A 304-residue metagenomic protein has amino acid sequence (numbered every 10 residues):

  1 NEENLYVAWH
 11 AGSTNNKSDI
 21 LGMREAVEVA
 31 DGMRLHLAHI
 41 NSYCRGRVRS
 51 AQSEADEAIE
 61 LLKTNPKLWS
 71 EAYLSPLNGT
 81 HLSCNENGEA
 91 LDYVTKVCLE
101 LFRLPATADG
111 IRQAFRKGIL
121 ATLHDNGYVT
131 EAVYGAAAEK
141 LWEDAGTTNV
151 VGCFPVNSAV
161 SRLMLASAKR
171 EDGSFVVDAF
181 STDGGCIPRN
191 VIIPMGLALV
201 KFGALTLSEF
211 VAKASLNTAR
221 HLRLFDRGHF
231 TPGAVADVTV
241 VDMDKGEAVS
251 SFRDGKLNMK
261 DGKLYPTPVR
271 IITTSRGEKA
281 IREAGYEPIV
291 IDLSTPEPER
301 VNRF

Functional and structural regions predicted by a protein language model:
N1-K63: Functional cores that coordinate and move charged inorganic groups
L5, L35, K67-L68, L205 (+1 more regions): Short glycine/serine/threonine/alanine-rich loop segments
A8, H36, W69-E71, S181 (+1 more regions): Structured core elements
A11, E143, K169-V177, G184-F304: Active-site microenvironment of metallo-dependent hydrolases
G12, L37-Y43, S70-S75, L207-A214: A generic structural motif
S18-I20, R47-R49, T80-L82, A219 (+1 more regions): Short Asp/Glu-rich motifs
G22-A26, N85-N87, G255-L257: Short low-complexity, flexible loop/linker segments enriched in glycine and/or proline with clustered acidic
N41-C44, V48-A198, N302-F304: Active-site neighborhoods of metal-dependent hydrolases
